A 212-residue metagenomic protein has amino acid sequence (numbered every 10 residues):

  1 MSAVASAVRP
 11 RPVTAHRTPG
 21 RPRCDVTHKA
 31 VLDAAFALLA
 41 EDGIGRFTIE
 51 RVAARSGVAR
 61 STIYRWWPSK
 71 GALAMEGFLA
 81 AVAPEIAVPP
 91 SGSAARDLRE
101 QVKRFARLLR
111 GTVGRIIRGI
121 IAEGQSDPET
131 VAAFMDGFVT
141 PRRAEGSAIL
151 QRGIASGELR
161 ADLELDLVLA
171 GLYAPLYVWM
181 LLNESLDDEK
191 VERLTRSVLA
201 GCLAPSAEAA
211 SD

Functional and structural regions predicted by a protein language model:
M1-G57, S61, A72: Basic, helix-initiating cap at the start of DNA-binding domains
M1-H16, E100, R107, A144 (+4 more regions): C-terminal peripheral helix-coil segments that are non-catalytic and often amphipathic
S69, S126-P128: Short loop-to-helix capping motifs
A74-E76: Short, Lys/Arg-enriched C-terminal cap helix and immediately downstream tail that follows
F78-P84: Short, basic, alpha-helical segments at the C-terminal edge of helix-turn-helix-like DNA-binding modules
I86-R115: Hydrophobic alpha-helical connector segments
R107-R115, G119, E129-A155, L165-D166: Amphipathic alpha-helical packing segments from all-alpha helical-bundle domains
